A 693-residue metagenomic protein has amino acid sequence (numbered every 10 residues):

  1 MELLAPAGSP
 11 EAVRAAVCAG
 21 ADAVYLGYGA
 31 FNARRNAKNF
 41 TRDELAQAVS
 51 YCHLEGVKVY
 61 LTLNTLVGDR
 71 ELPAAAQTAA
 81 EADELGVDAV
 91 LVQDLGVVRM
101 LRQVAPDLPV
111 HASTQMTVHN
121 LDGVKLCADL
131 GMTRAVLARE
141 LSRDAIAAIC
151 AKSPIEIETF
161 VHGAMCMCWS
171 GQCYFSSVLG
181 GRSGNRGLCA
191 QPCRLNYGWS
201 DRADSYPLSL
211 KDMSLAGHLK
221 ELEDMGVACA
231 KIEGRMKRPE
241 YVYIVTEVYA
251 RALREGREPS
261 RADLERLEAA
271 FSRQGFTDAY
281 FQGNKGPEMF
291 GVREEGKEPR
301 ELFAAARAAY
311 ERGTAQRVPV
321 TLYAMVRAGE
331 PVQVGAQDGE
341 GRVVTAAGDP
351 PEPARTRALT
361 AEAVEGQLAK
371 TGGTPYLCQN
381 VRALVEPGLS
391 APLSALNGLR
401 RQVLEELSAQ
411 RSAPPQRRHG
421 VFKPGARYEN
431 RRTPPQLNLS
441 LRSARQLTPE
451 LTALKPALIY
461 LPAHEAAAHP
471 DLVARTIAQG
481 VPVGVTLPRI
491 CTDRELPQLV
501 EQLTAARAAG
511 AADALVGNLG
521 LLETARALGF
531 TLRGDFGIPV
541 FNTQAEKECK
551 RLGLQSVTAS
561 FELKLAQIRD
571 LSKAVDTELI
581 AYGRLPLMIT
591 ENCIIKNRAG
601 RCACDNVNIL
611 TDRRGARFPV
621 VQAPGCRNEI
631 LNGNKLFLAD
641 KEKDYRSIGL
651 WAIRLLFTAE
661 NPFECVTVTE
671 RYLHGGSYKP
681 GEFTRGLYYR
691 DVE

Functional and structural regions predicted by a protein language model:
M1-C18, A23-A33, A48-V49, E55-D83 (+6 more regions): Surface-exposed amphipathic alpha-helical tracts and adjacent flexible/coil segments at the periphery of soluble enzymes
R35-A46, Y51: A phosphate-binding glycine/aspartate-rich beta-alpha loop in the early core of alpha/beta enzymes
R99: A cross-family signal for key residues in well-ordered alpha-helices that form functional helical elements
S113-T117: Ser/Thr-centric signal marking residues that sit in or immediately flank functional binding/regulatory motifs
